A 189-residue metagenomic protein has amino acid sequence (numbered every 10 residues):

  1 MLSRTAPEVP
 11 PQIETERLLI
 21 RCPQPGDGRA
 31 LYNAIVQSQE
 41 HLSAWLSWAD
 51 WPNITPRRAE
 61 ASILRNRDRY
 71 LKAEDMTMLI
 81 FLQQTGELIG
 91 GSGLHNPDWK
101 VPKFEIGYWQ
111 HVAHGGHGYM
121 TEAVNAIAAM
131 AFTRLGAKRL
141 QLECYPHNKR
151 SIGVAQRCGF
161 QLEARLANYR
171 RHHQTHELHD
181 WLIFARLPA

Functional and structural regions predicted by a protein language model:
M1-A30, A34-A44, T77-A189: Acyl-donor (CoA/ACP) binding surface of acyl/acetyltransferases
P23, A34, W51-A59, K72: Generic, well-ordered alpha-helical segments
H41-R65: Conserved GNAT-fold acetyl-CoA-binding loop/helix
W51-P52, L64-L79: A short helix-loop-beta-strand connector motif used in the catalytic cores of GNAT acetyltransferases and, in some
